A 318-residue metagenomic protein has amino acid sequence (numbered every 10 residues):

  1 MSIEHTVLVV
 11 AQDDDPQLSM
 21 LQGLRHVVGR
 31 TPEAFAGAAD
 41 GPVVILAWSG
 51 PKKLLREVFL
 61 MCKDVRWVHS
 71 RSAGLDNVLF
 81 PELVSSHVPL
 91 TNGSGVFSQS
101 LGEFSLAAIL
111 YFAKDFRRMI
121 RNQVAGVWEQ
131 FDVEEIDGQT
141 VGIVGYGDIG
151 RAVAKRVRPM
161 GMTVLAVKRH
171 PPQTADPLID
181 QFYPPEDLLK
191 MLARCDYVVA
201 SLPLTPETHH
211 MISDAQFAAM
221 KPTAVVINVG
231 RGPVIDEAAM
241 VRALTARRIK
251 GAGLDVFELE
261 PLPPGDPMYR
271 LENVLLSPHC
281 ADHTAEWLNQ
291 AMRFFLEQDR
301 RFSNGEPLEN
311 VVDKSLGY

Functional and structural regions predicted by a protein language model:
M1-K52, S303: N-terminal glycine-/charge-rich "phosphate-binding" loop or analogous flexible N-terminal tail
P16-G23, F35-D40, V58-F59, V78-S85 (+3 more regions): Short loop/helix-cap segments at secondary-structure boundaries that form the rim of catalytic
F35-D40, F59-C62, I136, K190-A193 (+2 more regions): A short, aliphatic-rich alpha-helical micro-motif
V43-I120: Phosphate/diphosphate ligand-binding glycine-rich loop within oxidoreductases
E57-D64, P81-S85, F217-P222, A243-R248 (+1 more regions): Short, conserved loop/helix-junction motifs that constitute active-site signature segments in enzyme catalytic cores
V88, G93-T140, D148, A152 (+4 more regions): Phosphate-binding beta-alpha-beta segment of Rossmann-like dinucleotide-binding domains, i.e., the NAD(P)
L90, T223, V229-Y318: Rossmann-like dinucleotide-binding domain for NAD(H)/NADP(H)
P171-P267: Rossmann-like adenosine-cofactor binding region
